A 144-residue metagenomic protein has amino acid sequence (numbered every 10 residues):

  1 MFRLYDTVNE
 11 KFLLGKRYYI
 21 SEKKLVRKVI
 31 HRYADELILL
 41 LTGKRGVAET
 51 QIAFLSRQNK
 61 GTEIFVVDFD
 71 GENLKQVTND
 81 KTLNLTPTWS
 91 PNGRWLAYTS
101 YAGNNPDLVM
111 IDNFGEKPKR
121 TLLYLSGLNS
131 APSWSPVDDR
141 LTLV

Functional and structural regions predicted by a protein language model:
M1-E36: Amphipathic beta-strand/beta-sheet edge segments enriched in Tyr/Trp
F2-L4, V66-D68, M110: Conserved blade-register residue in beta-propeller folds
V26-T62: Pro/Ala/Gly-rich low-complexity, hydrophilic intrinsically disordered segments
K44-A48, P91-N92, P136-V137: Residue-level detector of Asp-centered blade-edge/turn motifs that repeat once per structural unit in beta-propeller
I52, G93-A97, D138-T142: Hydrophobic beta-strand positions that form the internal "hydrophobic ladder" of WD40/Gbeta-like beta-propeller blades
K60-F65, N104-V109: Structural motif
D68-L85, I111-S130: Multi-bladed beta-propeller domains
